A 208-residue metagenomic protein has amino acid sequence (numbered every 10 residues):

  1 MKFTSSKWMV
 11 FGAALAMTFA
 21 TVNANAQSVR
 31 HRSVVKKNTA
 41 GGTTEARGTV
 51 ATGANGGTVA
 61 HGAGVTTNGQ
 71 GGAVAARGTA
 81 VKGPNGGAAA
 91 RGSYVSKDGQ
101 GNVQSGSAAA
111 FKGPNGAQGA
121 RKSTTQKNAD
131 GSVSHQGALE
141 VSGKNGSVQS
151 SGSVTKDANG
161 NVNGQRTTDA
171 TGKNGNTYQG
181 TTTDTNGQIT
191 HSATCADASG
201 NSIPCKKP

Functional and structural regions predicted by a protein language model:
M1-F11: Bacterial N-terminal signal peptides that target proteins for export
K7-W8, M17-A26: Sec/Tat signal peptide C-region and signal peptidase I cleavage site
Q27-P208: Low-complexity repeat regions of mature extracellularly deployed or surface/particle-associated proteins
